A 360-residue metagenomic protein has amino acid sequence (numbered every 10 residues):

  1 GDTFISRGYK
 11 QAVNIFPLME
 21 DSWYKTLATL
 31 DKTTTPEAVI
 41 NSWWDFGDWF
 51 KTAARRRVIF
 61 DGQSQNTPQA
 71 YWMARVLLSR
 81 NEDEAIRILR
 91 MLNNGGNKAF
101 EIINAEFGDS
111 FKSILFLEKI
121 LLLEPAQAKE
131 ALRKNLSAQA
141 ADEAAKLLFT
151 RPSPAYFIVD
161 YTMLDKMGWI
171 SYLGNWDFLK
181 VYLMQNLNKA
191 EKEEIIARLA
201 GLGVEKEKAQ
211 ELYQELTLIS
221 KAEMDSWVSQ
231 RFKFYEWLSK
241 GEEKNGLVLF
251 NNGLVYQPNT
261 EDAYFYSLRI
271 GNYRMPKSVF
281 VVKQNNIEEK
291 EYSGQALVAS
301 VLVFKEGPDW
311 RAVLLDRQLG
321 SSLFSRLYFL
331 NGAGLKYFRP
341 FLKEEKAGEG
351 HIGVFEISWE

Functional and structural regions predicted by a protein language model:
G1-E360: Extracytoplasmic
